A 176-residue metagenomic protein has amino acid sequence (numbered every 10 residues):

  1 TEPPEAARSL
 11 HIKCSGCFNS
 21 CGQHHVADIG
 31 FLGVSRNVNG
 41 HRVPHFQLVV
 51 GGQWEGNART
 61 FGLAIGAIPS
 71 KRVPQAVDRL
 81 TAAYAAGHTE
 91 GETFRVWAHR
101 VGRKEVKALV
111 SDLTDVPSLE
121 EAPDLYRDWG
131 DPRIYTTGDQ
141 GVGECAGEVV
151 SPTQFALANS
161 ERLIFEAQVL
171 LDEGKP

Functional and structural regions predicted by a protein language model:
T1-E166: Peripheral terminal and linker regions in Fe-S/redox and tRNA-modifying enzymes
L171-D172: Hydrophobic/aromatic side-chain positions at a characteristic register within alpha-helices of tetratricopeptide repeats
